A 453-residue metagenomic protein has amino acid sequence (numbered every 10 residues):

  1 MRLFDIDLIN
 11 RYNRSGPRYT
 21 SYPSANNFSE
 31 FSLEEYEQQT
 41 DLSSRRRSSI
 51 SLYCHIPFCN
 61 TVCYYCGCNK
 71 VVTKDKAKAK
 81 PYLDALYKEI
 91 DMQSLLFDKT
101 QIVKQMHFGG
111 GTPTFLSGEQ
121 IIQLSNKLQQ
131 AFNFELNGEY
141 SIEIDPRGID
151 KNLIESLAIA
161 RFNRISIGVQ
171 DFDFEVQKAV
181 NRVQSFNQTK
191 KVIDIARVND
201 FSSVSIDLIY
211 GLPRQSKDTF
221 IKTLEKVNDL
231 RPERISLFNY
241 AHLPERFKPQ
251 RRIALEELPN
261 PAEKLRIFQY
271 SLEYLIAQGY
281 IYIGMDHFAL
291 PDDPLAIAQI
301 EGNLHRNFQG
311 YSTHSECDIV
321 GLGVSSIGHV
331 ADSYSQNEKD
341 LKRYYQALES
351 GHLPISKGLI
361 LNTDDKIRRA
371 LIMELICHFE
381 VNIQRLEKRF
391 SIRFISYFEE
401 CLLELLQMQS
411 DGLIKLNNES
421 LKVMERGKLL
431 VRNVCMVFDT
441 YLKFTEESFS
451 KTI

Functional and structural regions predicted by a protein language model:
M1-I50: Flexible, acidic/Gly-rich N-terminal and inter-domain linker regions that tether and position cofactor-handling modules
L42, S49, T73-S94, I102-I395 (+1 more regions): C-terminal scaffold of the Radical SAM
C54-K70: Local cysteine-cluster metal-coordination motifs and their immediate loop/turn environment, predominantly Fe-S cluster
L386, L403-D411: Basic amphipathic alpha-helical segments that dock to polyanions
F398-E399: Amphipathic alpha-helical substructures
Q409-E419: A short, conserved structural fragment
S420-M424: Minor-groove-contacting beta-hairpin "wing" of winged helix-turn-helix DNA-binding domains
K428-I453: Short, amphipathic alpha-helical interaction segments positioned at domain boundaries
